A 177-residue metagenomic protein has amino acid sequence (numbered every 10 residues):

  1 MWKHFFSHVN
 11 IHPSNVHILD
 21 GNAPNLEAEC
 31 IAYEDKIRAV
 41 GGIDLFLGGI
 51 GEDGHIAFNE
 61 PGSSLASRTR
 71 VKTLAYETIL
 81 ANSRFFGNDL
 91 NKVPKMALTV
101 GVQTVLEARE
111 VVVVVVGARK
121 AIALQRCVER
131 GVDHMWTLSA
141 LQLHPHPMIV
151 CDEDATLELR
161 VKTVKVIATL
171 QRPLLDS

Functional and structural regions predicted by a protein language model:
M1-L45, T169-S177: Ligand-binding beta-strand-loop-alpha-helix segment within the catalytic cores of soluble metabolic enzymes
V9-I11, I37-V40, L65, A97 (+2 more regions): Solvent-exposed alpha-helices and their adjacent loops that cap or buttress functional pockets in soluble metabolic
L19-D20, L47-I50, V114-V116, V150-C151: Short beta-strand segments
N22-N25, N88-P94, C127-E129: Short, flexible loop segments at the rims of nucleotide/cofactor-binding pockets, characterized by
A28-I31, A57-G62, S67-T69, A123-C127 (+1 more regions): A short secondary-structure junction signal
K36-P61: A glycine-rich beta-strand to alpha-helix segment that forms a phosphate/ribose-binding loop at ligand/cofactor sites
A57-V102: Class I SAM-dependent methyltransferase SAM-binding "motif I" and its flanking Rossmann-like core
Q103, E107-S177: ATP/nucleoside-binding phosphotransfer catalytic cores, i.e., glycine-rich phosphate-binding loops
